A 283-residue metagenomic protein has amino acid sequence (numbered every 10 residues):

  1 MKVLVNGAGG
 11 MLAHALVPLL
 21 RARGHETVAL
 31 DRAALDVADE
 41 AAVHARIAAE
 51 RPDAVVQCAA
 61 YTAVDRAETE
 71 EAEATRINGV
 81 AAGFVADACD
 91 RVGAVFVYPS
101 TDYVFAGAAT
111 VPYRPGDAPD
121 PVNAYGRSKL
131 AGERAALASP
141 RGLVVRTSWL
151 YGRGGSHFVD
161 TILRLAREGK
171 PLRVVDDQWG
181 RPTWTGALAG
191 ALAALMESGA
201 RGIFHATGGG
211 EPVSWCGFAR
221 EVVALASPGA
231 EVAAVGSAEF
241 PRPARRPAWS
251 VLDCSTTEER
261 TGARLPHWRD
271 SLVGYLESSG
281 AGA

Functional and structural regions predicted by a protein language model:
V3-R21: N-terminal Rossmann NAD(P)H-binding glycine-rich loop of SDR-like oxidoreductase domains
E40-I77: NAD(P)H-binding glycine-rich loop region in Rossmannoid oxidoreductase-like domains and their noncatalytic homologs
V64, T69, T101-V122: Active-site "gating" loop of Rossmann-like NAD(P)-dependent oxidoreductase/epimerase domains
T69-V97: NAD(P)-cofactor binding segment of oxidoreductase domains
D120-L143: Active-site Tyr-X1-5-Lys
L137-P182, G186-A187: NAD(P)-dependent short-chain dehydrogenase/reductase
A191, S198-P243, W249, L276 (+1 more regions): Mid/C-terminal beta-alpha module of Rossmann-like enzyme folds, strongest in SDR-family dehydrogenases/epimerases
P247-A283: C-terminal amphipathic/interface module of NAD(P)-dependent oxidoreductases and related NAD-binding regulators
